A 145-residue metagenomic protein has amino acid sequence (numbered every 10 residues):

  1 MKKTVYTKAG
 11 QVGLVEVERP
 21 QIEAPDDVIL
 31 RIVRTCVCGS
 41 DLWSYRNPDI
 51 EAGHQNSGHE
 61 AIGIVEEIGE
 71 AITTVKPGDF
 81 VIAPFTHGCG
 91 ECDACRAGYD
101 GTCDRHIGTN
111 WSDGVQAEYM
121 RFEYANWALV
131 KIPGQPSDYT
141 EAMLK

Functional and structural regions predicted by a protein language model:
M1-K2: Extreme N-terminal starter segment of soluble prokaryotic enzymes
V5-V12: Extracellular beta-rich ligand/substrate-recognition surface
T7, R19-P20, A52-G58, G108-D113 (+1 more regions): Short Gly/Pro-enriched turn/cap motifs at secondary-structure boundaries
L14-E16, L42, Y119: Well-ordered beta-strand positions in beta-sheet-rich domains
I22-T35, P48-D93, P133-P136: Glycine-rich beta-strand-centered segment in the early N-terminal region that forms part of a ligand/cofactor-binding
G39-R46: Cytochrome P450 core scaffold surrounding the K-helix E-X-X-R motif and the conserved "meander" helix-loop region
L42, T74, T102-H106: Short, solvent-exposed secondary-structure boundary/capping segments
C89-K145: NAD(P)H dinucleotide-binding glycine-rich loop of Rossmann-like/cofactor-binding domains, especially the beta1-alpha1
